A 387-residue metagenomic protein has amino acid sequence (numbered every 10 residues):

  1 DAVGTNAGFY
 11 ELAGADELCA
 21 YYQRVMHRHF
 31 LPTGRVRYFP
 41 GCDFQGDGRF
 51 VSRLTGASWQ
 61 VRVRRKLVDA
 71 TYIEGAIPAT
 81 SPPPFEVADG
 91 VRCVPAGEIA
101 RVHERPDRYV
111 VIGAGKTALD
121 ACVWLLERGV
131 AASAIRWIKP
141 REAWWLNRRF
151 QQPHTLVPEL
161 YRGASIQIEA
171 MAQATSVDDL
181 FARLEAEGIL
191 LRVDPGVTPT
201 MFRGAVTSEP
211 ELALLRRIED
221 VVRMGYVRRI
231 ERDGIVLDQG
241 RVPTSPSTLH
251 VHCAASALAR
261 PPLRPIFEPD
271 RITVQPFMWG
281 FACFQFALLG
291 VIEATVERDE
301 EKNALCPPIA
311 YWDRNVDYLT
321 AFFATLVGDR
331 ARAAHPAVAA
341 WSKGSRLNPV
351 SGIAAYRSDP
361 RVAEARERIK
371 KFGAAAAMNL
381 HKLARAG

Functional and structural regions predicted by a protein language model:
D1-R24, I138-D194, T200: Glycine-rich active-site loop/strand segments that organize a redox cofactor
G4-P78, G204, E211-L237, R366-L380: Feature captures the FAD/FMN-dependent oxidoreductase FAD-binding
G8, G14, L18-Y21, D69-G129 (+2 more regions): Glycine-rich dinucleotide-binding loop and its adjacent helix/turn
W59-A76, Y109-I112, S245-A257: Short hydrophobic core segments
E98-L146, F284-A337: Rossmann-like dinucleotide/flavin-binding elements
E159-H252: Long, internal scaffold/assembly segments composed of regular secondary structure
E231, V236-D299: Extended alpha-helical coiled-coil/bundle linker/stalk regions that scaffold oligomerization and domain organization
F323-G387: C-terminal active-site-capping segments
